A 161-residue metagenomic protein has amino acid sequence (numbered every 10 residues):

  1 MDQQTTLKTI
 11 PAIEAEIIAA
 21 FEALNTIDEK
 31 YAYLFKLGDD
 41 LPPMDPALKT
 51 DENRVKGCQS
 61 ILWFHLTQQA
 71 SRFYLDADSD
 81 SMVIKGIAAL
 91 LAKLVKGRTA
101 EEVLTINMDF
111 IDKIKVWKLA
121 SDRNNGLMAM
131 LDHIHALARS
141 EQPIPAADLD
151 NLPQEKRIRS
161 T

Functional and structural regions predicted by a protein language model:
D2-T5, I18, T161: Intrinsically disordered, low-complexity regions enriched in acidic/Ser/Thr/Pro/Gln residues
K8, S79, E101, I106 (+1 more regions): C-terminal binding/interaction regions
K8-L48: Extended low-complexity intrinsically disordered regions
L24-I27, D78-V83, D122: Structural motif
K30, S60, V83-I87, T99 (+2 more regions): Amphipathic alpha-helical interface surfaces
P46-T67: Structured beta-strand/loop patches that form or line metal/cofactor-binding pockets in enzymes
T67-V83, A92-K96: Conserved interaction-surface patches within small, structured recognition/assembly domains
